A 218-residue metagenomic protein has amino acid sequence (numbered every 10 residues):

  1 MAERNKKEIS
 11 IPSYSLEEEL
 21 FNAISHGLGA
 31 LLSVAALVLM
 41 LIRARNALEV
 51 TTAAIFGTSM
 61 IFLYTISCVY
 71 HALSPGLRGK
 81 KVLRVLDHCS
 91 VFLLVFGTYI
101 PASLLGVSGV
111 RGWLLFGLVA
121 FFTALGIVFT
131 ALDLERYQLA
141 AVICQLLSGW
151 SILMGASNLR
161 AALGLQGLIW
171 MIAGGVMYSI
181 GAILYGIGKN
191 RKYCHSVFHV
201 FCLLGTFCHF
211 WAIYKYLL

Functional and structural regions predicted by a protein language model:
A2-L218: Multi-pass alpha-helical transmembrane bundles in non-GPCR membrane proteins that perform intramembrane catalysis
